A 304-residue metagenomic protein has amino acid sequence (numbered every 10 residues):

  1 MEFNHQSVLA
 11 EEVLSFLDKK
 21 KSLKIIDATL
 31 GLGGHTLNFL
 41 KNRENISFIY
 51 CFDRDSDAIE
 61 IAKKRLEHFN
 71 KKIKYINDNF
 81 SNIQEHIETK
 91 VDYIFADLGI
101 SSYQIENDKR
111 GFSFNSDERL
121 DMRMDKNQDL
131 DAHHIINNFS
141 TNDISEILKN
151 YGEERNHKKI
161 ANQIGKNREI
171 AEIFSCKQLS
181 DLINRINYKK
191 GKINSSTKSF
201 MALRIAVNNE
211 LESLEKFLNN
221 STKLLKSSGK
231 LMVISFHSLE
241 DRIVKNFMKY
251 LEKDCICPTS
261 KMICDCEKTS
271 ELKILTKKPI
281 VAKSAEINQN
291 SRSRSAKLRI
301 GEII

Functional and structural regions predicted by a protein language model:
M1-I304: S-adenosyl-L-methionine-dependent methyltransferase catalytic core, i.e., the SAM/SAH-binding region
